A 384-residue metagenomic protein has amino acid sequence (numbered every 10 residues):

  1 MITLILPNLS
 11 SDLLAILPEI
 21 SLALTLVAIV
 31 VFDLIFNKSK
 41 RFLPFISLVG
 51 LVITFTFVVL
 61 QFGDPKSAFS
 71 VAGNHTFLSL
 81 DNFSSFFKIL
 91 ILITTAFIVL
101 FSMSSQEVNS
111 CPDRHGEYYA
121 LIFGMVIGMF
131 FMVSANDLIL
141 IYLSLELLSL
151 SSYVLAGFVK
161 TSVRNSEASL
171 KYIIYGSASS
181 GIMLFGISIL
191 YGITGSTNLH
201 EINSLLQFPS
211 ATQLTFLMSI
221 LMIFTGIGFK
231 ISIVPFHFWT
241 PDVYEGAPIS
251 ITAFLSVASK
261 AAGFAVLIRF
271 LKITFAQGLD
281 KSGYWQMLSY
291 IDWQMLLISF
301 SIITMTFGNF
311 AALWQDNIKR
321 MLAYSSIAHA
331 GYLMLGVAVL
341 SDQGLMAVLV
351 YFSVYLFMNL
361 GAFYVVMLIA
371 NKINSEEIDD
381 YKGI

Functional and structural regions predicted by a protein language model:
M1-I384: Alpha-helical transmembrane segments of multi-pass membrane proteins predominantly involved in bioenergetics
